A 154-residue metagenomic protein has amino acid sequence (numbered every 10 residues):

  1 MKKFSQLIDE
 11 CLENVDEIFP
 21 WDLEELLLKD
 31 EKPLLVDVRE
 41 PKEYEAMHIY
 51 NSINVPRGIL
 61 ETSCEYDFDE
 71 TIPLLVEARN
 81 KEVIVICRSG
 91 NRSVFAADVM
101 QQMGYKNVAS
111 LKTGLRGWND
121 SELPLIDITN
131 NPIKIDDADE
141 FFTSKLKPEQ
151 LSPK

Functional and structural regions predicted by a protein language model:
M1-P33, P41-E82, N91-K154: Rhodanese-like catalytic fold shared by cysteine-dependent sulfurtransferases and DSP/PTP-type phosphatases
I86: Short, surface-exposed ligand- or partner-binding patches at beta-edge/loop junctions that are enriched in aromatics
